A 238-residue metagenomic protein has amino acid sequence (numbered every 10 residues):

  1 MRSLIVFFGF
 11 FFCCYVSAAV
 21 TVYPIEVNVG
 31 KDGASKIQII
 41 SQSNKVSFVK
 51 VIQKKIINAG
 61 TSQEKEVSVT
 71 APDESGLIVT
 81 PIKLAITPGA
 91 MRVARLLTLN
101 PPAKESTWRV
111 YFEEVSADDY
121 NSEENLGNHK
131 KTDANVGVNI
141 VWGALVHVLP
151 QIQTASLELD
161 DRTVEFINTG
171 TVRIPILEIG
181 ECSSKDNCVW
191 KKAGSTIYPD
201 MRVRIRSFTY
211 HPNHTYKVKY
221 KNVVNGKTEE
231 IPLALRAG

Functional and structural regions predicted by a protein language model:
M1-I5: Positively charged n-region of N-terminal signal peptides that target proteins for export
C13-S17: N-terminal signal peptide c-region/cleavage motif recognized by signal peptidases
A18-N44, K83, Q151-D161: Beta-sheet-dominated interaction scaffolds and their linkers
Q38-K45, T98, V164-V172: Asparagine-centered strand-capping/turn motif at beta-strand->loop junctions
N44-A71, F112-E113, T171-N187: Short acidic, flexible loop segments centered on an aromatic residue
K54, L99-Q153, P212-G238: Terminal connector regions
V67-P101, D186-P212: Intrinsically disordered, low-complexity Pro/Gly/Ser/Thr-rich segments with frequent PxxP/GP/PP motifs and embedded
R162-G238: Intrinsically disordered, low-complexity segments enriched in serine, threonine, and glycine
